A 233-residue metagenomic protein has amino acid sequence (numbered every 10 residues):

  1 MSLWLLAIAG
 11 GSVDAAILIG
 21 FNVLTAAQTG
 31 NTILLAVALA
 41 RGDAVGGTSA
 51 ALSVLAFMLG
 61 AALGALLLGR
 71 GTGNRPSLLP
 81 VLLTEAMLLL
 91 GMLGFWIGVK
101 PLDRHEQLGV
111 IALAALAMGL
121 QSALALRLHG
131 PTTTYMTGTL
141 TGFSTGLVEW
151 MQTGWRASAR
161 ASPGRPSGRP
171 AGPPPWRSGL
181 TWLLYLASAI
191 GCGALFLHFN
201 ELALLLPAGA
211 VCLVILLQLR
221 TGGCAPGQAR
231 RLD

Functional and structural regions predicted by a protein language model:
M1-D233: Alpha-helical transmembrane segments of multi-pass membrane proteins
